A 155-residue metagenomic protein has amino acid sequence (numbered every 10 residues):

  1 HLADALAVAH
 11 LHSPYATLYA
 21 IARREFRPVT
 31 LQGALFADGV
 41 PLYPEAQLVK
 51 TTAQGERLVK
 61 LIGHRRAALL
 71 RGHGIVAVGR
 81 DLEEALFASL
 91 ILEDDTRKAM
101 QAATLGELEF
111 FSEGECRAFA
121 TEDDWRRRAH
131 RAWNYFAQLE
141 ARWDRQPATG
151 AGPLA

Functional and structural regions predicted by a protein language model:
H1-A155: Glycine-rich flexible loops
